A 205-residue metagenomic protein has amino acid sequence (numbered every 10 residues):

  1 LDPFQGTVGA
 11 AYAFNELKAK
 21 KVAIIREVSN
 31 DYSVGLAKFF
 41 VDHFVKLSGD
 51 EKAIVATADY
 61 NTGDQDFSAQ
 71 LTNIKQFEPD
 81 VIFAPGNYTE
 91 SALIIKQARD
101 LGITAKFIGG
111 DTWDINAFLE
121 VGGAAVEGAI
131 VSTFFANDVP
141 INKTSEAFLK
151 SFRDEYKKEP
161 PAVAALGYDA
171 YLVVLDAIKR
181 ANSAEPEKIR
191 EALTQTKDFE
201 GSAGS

Functional and structural regions predicted by a protein language model:
L1-S205: Extracytosolic ligand-binding ectodomains
